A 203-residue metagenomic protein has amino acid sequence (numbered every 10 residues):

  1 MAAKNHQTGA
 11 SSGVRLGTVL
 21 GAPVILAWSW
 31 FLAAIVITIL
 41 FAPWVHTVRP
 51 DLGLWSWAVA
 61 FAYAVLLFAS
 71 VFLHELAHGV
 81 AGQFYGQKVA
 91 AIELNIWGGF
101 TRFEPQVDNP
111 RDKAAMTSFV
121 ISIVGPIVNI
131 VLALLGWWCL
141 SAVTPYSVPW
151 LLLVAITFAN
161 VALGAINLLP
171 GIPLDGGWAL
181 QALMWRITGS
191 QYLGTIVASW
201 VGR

Functional and structural regions predicted by a protein language model:
M1-R203: Hydrophobic transmembrane alpha-helices and their immediate loop junctions in multi-pass integral membrane proteins
